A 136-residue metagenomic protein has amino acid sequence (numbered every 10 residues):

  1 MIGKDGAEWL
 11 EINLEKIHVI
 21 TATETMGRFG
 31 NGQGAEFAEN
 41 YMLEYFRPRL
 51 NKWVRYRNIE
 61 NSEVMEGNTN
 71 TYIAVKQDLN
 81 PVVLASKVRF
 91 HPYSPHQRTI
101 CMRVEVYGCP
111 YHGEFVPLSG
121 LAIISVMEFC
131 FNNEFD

Functional and structural regions predicted by a protein language model:
K4-E8, G30-L121, F129-F131, F135: Trp- and acidic/polar-enriched beta-sheet ligand-binding modules for extracellular glycan and matrix recognition
G6-E11, I17-M26, T71-I73: Extracellular regions of mammalian proteins, primarily the fibronectin type-III
K16-I17, V83: A broadly tuned, weak detector of single residues within folded domains
